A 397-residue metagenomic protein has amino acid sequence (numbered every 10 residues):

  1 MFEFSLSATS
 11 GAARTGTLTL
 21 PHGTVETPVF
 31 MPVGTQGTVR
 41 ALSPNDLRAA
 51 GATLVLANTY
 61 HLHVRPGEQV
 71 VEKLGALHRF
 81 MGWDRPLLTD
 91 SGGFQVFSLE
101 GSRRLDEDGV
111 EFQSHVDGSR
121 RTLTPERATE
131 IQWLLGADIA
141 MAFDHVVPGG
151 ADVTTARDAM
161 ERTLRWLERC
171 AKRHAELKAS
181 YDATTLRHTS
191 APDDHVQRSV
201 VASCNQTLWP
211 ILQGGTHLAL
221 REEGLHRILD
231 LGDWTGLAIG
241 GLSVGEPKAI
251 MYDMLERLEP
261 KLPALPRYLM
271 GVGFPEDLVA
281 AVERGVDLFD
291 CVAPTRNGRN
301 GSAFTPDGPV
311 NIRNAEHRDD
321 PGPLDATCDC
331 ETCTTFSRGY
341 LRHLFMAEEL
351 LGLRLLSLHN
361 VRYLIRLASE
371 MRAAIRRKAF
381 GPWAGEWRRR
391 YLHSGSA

Functional and structural regions predicted by a protein language model:
M1-T17, V25-P32, A41, D144-G150 (+1 more regions): C-terminal extensions of enzymes
M1-Y181, A315-R318: Non-catalytic, usually N-terminal nucleic-acid engagement modules in DNA/RNA processing proteins
G23, V55, D90, Q132 (+5 more regions): Conserved, mostly hydrophobic/aromatic
R127, I131, D158-R169, E223 (+2 more regions): A non-catalytic, amphipathic alpha-helix used as a structural packing/dimerization or gating element in enzyme scaffolds
G136, L167, A171-H174, K178 (+4 more regions): Structural signal for hydrophobic packing residues in well-ordered secondary-structure cores of soluble enzyme domains
P148-G150, R157, G236-S243, L350-L353: Glycine- and acidic
E161-L164, L177, Y181, T207-L324: Glycine-rich phosphate/ribose-binding loops and adjacent secondary-structure elements that form binding surfaces
A175-N205: Intrinsic disorder/low-complexity segments
